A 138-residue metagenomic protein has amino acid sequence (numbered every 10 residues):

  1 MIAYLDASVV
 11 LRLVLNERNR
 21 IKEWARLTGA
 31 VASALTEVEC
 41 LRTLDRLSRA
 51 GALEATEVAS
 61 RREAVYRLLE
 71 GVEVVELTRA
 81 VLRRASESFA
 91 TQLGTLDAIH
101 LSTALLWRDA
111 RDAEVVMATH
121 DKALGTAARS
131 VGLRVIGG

Functional and structural regions predicted by a protein language model:
M1, L27-A30, G71-E73, R111-V116: Short active-site oxyanion
M1-E37, L47-S60, L133: Short, well-structured N-terminal submotif of metal-dependent ribonuclease cores
I2, L106-G138: Acidic, PIN/NYN-like endoribonuclease modules and their adjacent C-terminal/linker elements
L5, A32, E76, T95-A98 (+1 more regions): Short beta-strand scaffold positions
V10, T36, V81, H100 (+1 more regions): Alpha-helix capping/helix-boundary segments
R42-R49, L105-L106: Short glycine/serine- and small hydrophobic-enriched flexible loop segments
D45, A55-E57, A64-R67, G71-V75 (+2 more regions): Anionic, Ser/Thr-rich low-complexity intrinsically disordered regions
E63, R67-T91, A98-T103: Acidic catalytic patch
